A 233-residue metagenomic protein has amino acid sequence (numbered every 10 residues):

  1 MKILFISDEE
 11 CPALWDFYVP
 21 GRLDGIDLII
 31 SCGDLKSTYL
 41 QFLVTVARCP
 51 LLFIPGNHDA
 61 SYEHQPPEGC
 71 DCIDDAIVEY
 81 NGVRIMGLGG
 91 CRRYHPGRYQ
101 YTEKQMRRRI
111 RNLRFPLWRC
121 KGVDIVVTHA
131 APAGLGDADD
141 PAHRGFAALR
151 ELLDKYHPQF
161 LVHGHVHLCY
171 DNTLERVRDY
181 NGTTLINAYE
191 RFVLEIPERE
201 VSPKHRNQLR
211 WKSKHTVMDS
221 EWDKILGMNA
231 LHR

Functional and structural regions predicted by a protein language model:
M1, C49-P50, C70, V83 (+2 more regions): A structural micro-motif
M1-V44, R114, W118-G122, G227 (+1 more regions): N-terminal active-site segment of His-dependent metallophosphoesterases
F5-L14, P55, D59-R144, A148 (+1 more regions): Conserved catalytic scaffold of divalent metal-dependent phosphoesterases
F5-S7, L28-D34, L52-N57, I73 (+4 more regions): Active-site neighborhood of phospho(di)ester-bond hydrolases with catalytic His/Asp-centered motifs
I6, W15-F17, I77-N81, Y101 (+2 more regions): Binuclear metal-dependent phosphoesterase catalytic core
E10-L14, L35-Q41, N57-H64, R93-G97 (+3 more regions): Active-site environment of divalent metal-dependent phosphoester hydrolases
I26-D27, A47-R48, G69-C70, V123 (+1 more regions): Short, well-ordered alpha-helix to beta-strand connector turns
V46, A148-K155: Catalytic-core regions built around general acid/base machinery
